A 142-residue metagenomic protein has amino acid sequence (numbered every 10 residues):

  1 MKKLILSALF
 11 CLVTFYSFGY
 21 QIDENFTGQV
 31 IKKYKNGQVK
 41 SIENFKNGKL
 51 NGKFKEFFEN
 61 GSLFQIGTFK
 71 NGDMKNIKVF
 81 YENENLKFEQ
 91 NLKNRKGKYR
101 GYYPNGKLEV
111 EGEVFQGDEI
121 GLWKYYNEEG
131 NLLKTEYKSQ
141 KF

Functional and structural regions predicted by a protein language model:
L4-V13: Sec-dependent N-terminal signal peptides
F15-F142: Glycine/tyrosine- and acidic-biased, solvent-exposed loop/turn segments at the edges of beta-strands
